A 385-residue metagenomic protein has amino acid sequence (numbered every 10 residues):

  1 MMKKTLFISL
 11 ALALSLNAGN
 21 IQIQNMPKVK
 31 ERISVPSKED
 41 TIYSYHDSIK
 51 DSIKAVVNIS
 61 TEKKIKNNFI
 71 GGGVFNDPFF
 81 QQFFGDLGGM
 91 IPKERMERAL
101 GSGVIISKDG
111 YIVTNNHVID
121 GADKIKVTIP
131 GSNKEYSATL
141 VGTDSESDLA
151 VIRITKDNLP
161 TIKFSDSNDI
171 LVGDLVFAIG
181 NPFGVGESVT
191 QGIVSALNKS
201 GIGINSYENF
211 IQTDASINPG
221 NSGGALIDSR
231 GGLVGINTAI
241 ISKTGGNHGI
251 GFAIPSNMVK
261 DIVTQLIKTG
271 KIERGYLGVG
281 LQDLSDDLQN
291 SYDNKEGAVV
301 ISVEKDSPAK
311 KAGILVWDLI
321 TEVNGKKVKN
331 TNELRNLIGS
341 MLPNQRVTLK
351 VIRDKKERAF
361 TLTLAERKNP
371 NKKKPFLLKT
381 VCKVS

Functional and structural regions predicted by a protein language model:
M2-N17: Gram-negative bacterial Sec-dependent N-terminal signal peptides
G19-E296, I301-A312, V323-R346, I352-C382: Serine-dependent protease modules
W317: Conserved catalytic motifs of ABC-family nucleotide-binding domains
I320: Conserved "HGTGT" condensation-loop signature of ketosynthase/thiolase-family condensing enzymes that catalyze
